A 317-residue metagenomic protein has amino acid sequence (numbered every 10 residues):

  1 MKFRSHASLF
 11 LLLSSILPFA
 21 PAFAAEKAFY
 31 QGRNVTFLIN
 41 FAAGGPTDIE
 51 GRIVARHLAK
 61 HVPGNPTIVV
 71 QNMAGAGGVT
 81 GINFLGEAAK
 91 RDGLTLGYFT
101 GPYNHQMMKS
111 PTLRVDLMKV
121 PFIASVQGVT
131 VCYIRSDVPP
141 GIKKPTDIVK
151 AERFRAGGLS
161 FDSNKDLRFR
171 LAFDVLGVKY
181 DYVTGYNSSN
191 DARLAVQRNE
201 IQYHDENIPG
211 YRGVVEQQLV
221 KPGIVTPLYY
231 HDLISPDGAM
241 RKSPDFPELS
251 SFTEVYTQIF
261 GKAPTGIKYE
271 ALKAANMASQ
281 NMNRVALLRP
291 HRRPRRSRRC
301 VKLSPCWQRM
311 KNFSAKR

Functional and structural regions predicted by a protein language model:
M1-R4: N-terminal secretory signal peptides that target proteins for export/translocation
S8-P18: Bacterial N-terminal signal peptides
A24-F122, E152-R153, D162-K165, V175-Q218 (+3 more regions): N-terminal (or domain-start) structured segment
G44, G101, T130, R135-P140 (+3 more regions): Short coil/turn segments
L94-G97, L113-V131, R155-G157, T226-L228 (+1 more regions): A structural signal for short loop-to-beta-strand junctions that line the ligand-binding cleft of periplasmic/secreted
N104-P111, S125-P140, R170-V175, N281-A286: Periplasmic solute-binding protein
M118-L159, L176: A conserved helix-loop-strand patch within extracytoplasmic ligand-binding domains of the periplasmic binding
V215-Q308: C-terminal lobe and pocket-closing loops of periplasmic/extracytoplasmic Venus-flytrap solute-binding proteins
